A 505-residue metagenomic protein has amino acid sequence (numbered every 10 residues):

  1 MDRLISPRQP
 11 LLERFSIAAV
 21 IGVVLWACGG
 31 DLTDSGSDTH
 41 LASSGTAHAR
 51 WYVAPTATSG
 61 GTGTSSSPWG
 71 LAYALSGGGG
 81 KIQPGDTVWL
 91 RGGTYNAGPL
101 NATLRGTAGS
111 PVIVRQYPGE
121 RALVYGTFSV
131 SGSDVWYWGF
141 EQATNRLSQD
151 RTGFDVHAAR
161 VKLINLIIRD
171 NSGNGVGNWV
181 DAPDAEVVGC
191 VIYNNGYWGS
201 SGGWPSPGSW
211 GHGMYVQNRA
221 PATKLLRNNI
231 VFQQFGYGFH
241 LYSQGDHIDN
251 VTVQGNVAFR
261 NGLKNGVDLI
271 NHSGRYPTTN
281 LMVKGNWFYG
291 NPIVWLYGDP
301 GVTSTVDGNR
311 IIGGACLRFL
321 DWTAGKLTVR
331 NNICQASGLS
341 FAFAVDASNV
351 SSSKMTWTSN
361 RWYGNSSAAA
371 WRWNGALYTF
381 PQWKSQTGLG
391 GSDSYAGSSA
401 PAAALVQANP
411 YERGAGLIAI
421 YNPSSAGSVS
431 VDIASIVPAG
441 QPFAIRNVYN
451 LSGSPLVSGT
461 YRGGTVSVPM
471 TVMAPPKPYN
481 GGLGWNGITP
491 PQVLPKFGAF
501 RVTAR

Functional and structural regions predicted by a protein language model:
M1-L12: N-terminal secretory signal peptides that target proteins for export/translocation
R3, G22-A47: Bacterial Sec-dependent N-terminal signal peptides
R50-R91, N96-A97, W383: Acidic Gly/Asp/Thr-rich repetitive segments characteristic of extracellular carbohydrate-active and adhesion proteins
A57-G60, D86-W89, G109, G203-G208 (+3 more regions): Acidic, glycine- and Ser/Thr-rich low-complexity intrinsically disordered tracts in extracellular/secreted proteins
G60, W89-G98, A102-G153, I164-N165 (+1 more regions): Right-handed parallel beta-helix/beta-spiral solenoid domain characteristic of secreted/periplasmic
A72, N101, Y125-T127, S148-D155 (+7 more regions): Extracellular beta-strand/beta-solenoid scaffold signature
Q83, L104, G109, G119 (+22 more regions): Parallel beta-helix/beta-solenoid
